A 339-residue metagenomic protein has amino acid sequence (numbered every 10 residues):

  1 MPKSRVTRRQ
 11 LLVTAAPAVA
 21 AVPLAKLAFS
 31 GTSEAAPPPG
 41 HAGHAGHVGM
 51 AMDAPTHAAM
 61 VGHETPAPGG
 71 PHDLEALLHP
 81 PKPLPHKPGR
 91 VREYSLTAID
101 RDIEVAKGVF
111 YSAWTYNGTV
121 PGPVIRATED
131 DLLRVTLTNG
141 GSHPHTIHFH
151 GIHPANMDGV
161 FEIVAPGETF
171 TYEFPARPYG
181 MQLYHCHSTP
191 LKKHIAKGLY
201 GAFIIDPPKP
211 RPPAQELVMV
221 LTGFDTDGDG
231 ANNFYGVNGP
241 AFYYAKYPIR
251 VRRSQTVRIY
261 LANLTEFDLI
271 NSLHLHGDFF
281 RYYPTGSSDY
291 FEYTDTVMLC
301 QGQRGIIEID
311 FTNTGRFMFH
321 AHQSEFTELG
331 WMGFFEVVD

Functional and structural regions predicted by a protein language model:
P2-D339: Copper-binding active sites and cupredoxin-like electron-transfer domains, recognizing His/Cys-rich ligand loops
